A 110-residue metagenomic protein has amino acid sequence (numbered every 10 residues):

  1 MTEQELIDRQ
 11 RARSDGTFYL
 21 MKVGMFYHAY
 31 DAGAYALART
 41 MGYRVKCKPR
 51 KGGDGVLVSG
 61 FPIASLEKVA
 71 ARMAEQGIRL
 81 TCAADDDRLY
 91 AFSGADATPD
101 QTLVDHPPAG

Functional and structural regions predicted by a protein language model:
M1-G110: Basic, polar low-complexity surface loops/patches
